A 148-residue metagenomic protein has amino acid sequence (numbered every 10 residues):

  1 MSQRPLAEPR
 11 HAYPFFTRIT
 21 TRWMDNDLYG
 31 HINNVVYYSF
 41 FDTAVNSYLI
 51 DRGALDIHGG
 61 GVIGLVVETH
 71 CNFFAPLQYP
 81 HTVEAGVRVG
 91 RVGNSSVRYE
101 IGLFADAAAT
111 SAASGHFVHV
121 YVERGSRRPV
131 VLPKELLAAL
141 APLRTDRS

Functional and structural regions predicted by a protein language model:
S2-D51: Catalytic strand-loop segment that frames the active site of acyl-thioester-processing enzymes
S2-F15, P76-Y79, G90-S148: HotDog/MaoC-like acyl-thioester-processing domains
R18-R22, N72, V118: Generic structural detector for well-ordered beta-strands
T21, I32, L65-V67, V92 (+1 more regions): Hydrophobic aliphatic residue packing
D25, H31-N34, V67-E68, A75 (+2 more regions): Generic structural "secondary-structure junction" signal
Y37-F40, L65, E100: Residue-level recognition of specific faces of alpha-helices
A44, R52, D56, L143-R147: Alpha-helix boundary/capping residues
Y48-V97, S111-G115: Hydrophobic beta-strand-centered segment that forms part of the acyl-chain substrate-binding groove
